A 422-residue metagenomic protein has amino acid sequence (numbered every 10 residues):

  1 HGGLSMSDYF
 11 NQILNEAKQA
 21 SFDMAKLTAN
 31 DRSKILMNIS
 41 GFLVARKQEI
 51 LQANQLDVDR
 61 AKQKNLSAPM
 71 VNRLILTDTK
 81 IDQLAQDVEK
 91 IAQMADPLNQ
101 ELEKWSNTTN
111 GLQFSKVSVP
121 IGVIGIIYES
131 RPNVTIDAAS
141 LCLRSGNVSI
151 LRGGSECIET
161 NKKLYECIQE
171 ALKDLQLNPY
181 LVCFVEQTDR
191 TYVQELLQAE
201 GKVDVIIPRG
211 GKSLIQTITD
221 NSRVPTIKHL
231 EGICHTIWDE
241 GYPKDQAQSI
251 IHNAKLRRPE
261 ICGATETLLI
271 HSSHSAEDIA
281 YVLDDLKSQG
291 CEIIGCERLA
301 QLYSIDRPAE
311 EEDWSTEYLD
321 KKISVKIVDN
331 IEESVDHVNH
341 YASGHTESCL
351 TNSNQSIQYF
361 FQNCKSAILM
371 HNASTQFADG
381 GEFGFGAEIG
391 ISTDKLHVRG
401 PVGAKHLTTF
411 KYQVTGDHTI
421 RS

Functional and structural regions predicted by a protein language model:
S5-K116: N-terminal Rossmann-like NAD(P)+-binding subdomain of aldehyde/semialdehyde dehydrogenases
S21, A25-T28, S40-K47, L51-N54 (+15 more regions): Structural signal for hydrophobic packing residues in well-ordered secondary-structure cores of soluble enzyme domains
D23-K26, E240, I327, L350: A structural signal for short, well-ordered beta-strand elements
L27-D31, N178-V182, R258-A264, E292-R298 (+3 more regions): Flexible, glycine/charged-enriched surface loops at secondary-structure junctions
Q93, L102-G241: Rossmann-like NAD(P) dinucleotide-binding subdomain of oxidoreductase/dehydrogenase enzymes
S130-N133, D137-S145, C167, A171-D174 (+2 more regions): ALDH superfamily catalytic-core signature
E310-S422: Conserved C-terminal structural/oligomerization subdomain of aldehyde/semialdehyde dehydrogenase
